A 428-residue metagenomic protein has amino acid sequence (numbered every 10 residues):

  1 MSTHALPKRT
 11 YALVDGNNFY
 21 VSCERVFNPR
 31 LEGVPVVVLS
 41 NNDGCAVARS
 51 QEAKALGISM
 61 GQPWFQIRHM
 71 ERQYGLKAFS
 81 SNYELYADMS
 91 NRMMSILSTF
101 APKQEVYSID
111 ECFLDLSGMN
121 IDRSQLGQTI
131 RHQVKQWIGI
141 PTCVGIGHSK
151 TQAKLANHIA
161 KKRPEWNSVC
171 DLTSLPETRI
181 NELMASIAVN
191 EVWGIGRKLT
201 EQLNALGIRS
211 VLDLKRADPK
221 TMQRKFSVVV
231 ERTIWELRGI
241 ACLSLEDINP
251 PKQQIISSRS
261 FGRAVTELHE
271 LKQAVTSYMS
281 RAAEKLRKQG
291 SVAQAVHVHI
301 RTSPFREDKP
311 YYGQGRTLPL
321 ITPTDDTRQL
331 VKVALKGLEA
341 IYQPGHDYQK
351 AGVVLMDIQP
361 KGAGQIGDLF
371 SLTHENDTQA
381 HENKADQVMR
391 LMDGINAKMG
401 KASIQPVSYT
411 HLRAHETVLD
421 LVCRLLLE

Functional and structural regions predicted by a protein language model:
M1-W235, E375-R413: Gly/Gly-Pro- and Ser/Thr-rich, intrinsically disordered tail segments characteristic of DNA damage-repair and tolerance
H4, E191, E201-G345: DNA-contacting surface of Y-family translesion DNA polymerases
Y107-E111, G147-K150, S291-A295, H346-K350: Short Gly/Ser/Thr- and Asp/Glu-enriched loop/turn motifs at secondary-structure junctions
F113-S117, T317-L320, S371: Short, hydrophobic beta-strand segments
N120-R123, R306-E307, Q359-I366: Short, charged/polar, Gly/Pro-enriched secondary-structure boundary elements
P141-C143, H297, G352, S403 (+1 more regions): Residues at or immediately flanking beta-strands
T324-R413: Acidic, metal-coordinating catalytic segment for phosphate/diphosphate chemistry, firing primarily on the Nudix
G400, H411, E416-E428: Single conserved hydrophobic/aromatic residue that forms the stacking wall/gate of nucleotide- or nucleobase-binding
